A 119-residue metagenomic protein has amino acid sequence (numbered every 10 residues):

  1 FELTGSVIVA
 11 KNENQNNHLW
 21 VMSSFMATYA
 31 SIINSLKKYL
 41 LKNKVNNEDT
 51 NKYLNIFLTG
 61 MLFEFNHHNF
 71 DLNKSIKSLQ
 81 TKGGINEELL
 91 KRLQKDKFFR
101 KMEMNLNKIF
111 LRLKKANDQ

Functional and structural regions predicted by a protein language model:
F1-H68, K108-A116: Internal alpha-helical scaffold of NAD(P)-dependent oxidoreductase catalytic cores
K52-Q119: NAD(P)-dependent Rossmann-like dehydrogenase/reductase catalytic/cofactor-binding core
